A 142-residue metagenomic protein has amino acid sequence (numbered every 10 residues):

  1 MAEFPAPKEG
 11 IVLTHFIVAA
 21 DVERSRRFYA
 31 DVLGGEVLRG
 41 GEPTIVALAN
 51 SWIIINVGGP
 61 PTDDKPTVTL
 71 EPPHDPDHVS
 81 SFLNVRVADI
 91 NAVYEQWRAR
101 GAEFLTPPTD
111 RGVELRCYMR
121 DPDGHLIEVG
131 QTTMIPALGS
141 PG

Functional and structural regions predicted by a protein language model:
M1-L13, E36-V85, A92-R120, Q131-G142: Vicinal oxygen chelate
T14, S25, V87: Ser/Thr-centric signal marking residues that sit in or immediately flank functional binding/regulatory motifs
F16-V22, R111: Conserved beta-strand-loop-alpha-helix junction that forms the acyl-donor binding cleft
A19, N84-V87: Short, solvent-exposed loop/helix junctions and linker helices that flank or host conserved functional motifs
S25-A30, W97, G124: Conserved active-site tyrosine of GNAT-family acetyltransferases
